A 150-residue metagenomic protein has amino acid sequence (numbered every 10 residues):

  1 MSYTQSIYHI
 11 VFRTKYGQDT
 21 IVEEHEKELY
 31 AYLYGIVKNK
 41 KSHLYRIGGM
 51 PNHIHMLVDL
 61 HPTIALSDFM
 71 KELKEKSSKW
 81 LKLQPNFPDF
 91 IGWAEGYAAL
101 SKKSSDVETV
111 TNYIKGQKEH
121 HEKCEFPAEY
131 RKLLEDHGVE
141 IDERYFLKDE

Functional and structural regions predicted by a protein language model:
M1-E150: Basic nucleic-acid-binding interfaces
